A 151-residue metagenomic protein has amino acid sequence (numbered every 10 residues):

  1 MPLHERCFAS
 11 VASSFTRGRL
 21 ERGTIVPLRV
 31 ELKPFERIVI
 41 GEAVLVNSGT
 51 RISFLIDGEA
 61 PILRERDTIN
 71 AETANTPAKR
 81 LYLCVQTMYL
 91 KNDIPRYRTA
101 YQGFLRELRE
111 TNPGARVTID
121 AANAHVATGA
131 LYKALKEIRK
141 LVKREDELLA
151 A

Functional and structural regions predicted by a protein language model:
P2-A151: Terminal leader/tail segments of proteins
